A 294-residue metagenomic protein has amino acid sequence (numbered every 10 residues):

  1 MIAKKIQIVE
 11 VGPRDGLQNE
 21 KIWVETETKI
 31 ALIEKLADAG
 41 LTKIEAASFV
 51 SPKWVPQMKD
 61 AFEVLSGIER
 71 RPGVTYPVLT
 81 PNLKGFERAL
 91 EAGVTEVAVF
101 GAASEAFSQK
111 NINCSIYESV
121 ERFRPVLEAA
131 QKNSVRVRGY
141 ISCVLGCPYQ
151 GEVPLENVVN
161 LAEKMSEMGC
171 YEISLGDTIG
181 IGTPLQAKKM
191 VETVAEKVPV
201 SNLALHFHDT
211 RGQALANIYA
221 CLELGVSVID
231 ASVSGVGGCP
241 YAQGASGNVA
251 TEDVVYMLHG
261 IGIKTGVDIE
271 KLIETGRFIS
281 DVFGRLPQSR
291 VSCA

Functional and structural regions predicted by a protein language model:
M1-A294: Catalytic cores and adjacent flexible loops of soluble metabolic enzymes that perform enolate/carbanion chemistry on
